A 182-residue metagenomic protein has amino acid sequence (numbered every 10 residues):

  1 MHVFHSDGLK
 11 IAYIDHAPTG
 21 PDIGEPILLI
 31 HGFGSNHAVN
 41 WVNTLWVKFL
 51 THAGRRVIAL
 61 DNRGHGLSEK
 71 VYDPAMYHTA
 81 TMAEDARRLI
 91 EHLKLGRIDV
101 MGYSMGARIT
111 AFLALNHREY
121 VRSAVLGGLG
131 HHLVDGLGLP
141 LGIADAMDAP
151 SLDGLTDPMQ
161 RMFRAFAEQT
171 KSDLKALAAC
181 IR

Functional and structural regions predicted by a protein language model:
M1-I11: N-terminal cap/lid segment of alpha/beta-hydrolase-fold proteins
L9-E69: Conserved HGGG/HGGXW glycine-rich cap/lid loop of the alpha/beta-hydrolase fold
P26, R56, G96-D99, Y120-S123: Structural signature of beta-strand start/N-cap positions in the alpha/beta core of ABC transporter nucleotide-binding
H31, I98, G102-A107: Conserved alpha/beta-hydrolase "nucleophile elbow" surrounding the catalytic nucleophile
V42, K48-H52, A59-D99: Active-site loop/oxyanion-hole signature of alpha/beta-hydrolase fold enzymes
I58-L60, Y103, G127: The conserved SAM/SAH-binding core of class I Rossmann-like methyltransferase domains, concentrating on the hydrophobic
R108-N116, Y120-S151: Flexible "cap/lid" loop of the alpha/beta hydrolase fold
A165-R182: Hydrophobic, aromatic-rich cap/lid helix
